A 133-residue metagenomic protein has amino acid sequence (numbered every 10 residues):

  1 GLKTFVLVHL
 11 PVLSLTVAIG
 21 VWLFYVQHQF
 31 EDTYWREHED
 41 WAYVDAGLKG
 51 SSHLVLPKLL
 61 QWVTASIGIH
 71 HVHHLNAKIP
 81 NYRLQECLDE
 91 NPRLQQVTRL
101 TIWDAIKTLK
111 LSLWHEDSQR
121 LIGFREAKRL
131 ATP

Functional and structural regions predicted by a protein language model:
G1-P133: Hydrophobic transmembrane helical bundles of multi-pass organellar membrane proteins
